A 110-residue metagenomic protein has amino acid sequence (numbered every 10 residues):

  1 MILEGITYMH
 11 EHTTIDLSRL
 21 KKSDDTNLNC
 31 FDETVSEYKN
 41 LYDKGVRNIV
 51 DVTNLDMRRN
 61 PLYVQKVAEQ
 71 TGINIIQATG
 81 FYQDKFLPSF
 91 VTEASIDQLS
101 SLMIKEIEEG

Functional and structural regions predicted by a protein language model:
M1-L20: Replace "His-x-His-based motif
E4, Y8, N29-T34, I76: Short low-complexity stretches enriched in small and charged residues
R19-D32, P88-Q98: Active-site mouth loops of central-metabolism enzymes
E33-E37, L102: Well-ordered alpha-helical segments embedded in enzymatic catalytic cores
Y38-R59, G72-F86: Divalent metal-dependent hydrolysis catalytic cores, especially in the metallo-beta-lactamase
R59-K66: Metal-dependent catalytic neighborhoods of phosphoester/phosphodiester hydrolases
K66-E69, N74-G110: Active-site gating/metal-coordination segments in enzymes
